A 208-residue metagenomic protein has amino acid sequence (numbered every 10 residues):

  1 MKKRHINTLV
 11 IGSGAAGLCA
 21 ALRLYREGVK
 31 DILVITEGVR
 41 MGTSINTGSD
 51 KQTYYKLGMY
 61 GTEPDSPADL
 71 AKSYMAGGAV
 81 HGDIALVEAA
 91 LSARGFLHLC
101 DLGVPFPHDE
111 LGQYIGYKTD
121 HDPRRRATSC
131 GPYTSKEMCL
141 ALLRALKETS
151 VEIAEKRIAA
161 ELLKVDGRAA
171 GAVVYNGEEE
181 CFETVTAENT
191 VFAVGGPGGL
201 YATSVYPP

Functional and structural regions predicted by a protein language model:
K3-I6, E179-N189: Core beta-strand elements of the Rossmann-like FAD/NAD(P) dinucleotide-binding domain in flavoenzyme oxidoreductases
N7-V34: N-terminal Rossmann-like FAD-binding beta1-loop-alpha1 element of flavoenzymes
S13, T43-G48, S204-P208: Active-site nucleophile and cofactor-binding loops and adjacent substrate-binding regions of central metabolic enzymes
C19, R23-L24, T43-S44, T190: Hydrophobic/aromatic ligand-binding patch that stacks against planar heteroaromatic rings of cofactors or nucleotides
Y25-D31, E148-E152, E179-C181: Secondary-structure transition/capping motifs at alpha-helix termini and the adjoining loop/turn into the next element
R26-V29, K51-L57, Y206-P208: A glycine- and small-aliphatic-rich helix-loop capping segment at beta-alpha/alpha-beta transitions that lines
T36-A170, V174-E178, A193, P197-G199: Conserved N-terminal/central alpha/beta ligand/cofactor-binding core
N189-P208: Glycine-rich loop(s) and the adjacent beta-strand/alpha-helix scaffold that form part
